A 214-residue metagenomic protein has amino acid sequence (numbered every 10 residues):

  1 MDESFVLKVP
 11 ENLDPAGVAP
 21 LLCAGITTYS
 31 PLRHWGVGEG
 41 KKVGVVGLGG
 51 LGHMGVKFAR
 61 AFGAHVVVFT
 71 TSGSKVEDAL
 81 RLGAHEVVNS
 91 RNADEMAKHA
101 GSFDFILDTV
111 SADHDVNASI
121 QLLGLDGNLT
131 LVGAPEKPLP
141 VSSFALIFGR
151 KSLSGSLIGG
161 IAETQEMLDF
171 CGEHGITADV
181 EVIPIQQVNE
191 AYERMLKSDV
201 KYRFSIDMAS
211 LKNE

Functional and structural regions predicted by a protein language model:
M1-V46: NAD(P)H dinucleotide-binding glycine-rich loop of Rossmann-like/cofactor-binding domains, especially the beta1-alpha1
A24, G47-L51, A134: Glycine-rich Rossmann-fold phosphate-binding loop(s) that bind the pyrophosphate of adenine dinucleotide cofactors
R33, H53-A61: Surface-exposed amphipathic alpha-helices with a cationic face
E39-L48, R60-A118: Adenosine-nucleotide cofactor-binding segment
K42, G127-N128, S152: Short glycine-centered segments of the SAM/dcSAM-binding site in methyltransferase folds
N117, I161-E214: C-terminal hydrophobic helical "lid"/dimerization subdomain of Rossmann-like NAD(P)H-dependent oxidoreductases
L123-L125: Helix-to-beta-strand junctions that scaffold the AdoMet/dcAdoMet cofactor pocket in Class I SAM-dependent enzymes
G133-R150, I161-D169: Rossmann-fold NAD(P)-binding glycine/threonine-rich loop
